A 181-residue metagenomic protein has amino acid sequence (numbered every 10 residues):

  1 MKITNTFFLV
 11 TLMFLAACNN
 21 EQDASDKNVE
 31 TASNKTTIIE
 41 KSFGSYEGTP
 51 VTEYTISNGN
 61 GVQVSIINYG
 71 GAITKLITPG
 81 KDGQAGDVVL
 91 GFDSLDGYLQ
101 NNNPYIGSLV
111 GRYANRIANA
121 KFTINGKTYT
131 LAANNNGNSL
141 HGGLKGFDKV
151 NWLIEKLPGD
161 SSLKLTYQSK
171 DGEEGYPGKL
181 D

Functional and structural regions predicted by a protein language model:
K2-L9: Sec-dependent signal peptide recognition, specifically the positively charged N-region followed immediately by
I3, N19-D181: Surface-exposed acidic/polar loop and edge beta-strand patches at domain peripheries
F14-A17: C-terminal motif of bacterial Sec signal peptides marking the signal peptidase cleavage site
